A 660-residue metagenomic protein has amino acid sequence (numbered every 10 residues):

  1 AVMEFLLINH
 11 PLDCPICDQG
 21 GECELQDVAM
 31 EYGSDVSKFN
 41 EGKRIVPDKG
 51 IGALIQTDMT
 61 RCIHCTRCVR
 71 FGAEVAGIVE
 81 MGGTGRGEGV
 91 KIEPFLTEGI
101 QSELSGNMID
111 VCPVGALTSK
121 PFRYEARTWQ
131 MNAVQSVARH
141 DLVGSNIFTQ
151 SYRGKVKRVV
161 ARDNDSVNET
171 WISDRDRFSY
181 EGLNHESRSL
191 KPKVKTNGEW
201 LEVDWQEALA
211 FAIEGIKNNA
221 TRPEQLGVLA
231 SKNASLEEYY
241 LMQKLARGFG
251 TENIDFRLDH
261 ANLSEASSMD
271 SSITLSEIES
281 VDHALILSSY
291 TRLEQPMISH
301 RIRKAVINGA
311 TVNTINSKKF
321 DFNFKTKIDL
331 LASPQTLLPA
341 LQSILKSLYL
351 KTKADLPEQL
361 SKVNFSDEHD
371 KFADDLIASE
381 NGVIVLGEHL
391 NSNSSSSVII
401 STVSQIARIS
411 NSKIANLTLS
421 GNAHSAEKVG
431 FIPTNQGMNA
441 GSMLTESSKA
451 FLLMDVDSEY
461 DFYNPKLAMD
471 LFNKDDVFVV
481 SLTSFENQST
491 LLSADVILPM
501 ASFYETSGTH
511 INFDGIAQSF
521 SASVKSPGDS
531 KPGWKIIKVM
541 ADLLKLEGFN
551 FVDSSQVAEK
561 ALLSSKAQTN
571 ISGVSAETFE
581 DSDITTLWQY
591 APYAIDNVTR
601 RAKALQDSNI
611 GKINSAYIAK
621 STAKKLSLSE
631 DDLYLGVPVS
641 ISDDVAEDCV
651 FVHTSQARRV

Functional and structural regions predicted by a protein language model:
A1-A354, L546, K612-N614, S621-K625 (+3 more regions): N-terminal export/assembly segments and adjacent metallocofactor-ligating motifs of anaerobic energy-metabolism
G89, E125-N132, S231-N233, A261-L263 (+4 more regions): A glycine-rich phosphate-binding loop feature that marks nucleotide/adenosyl-phosphate handling sites
Q243, S280-D282, I286, R292-D321 (+5 more regions): A cross-kingdom feature strongest in bacterial/archaeal respiratory oxidoreductases
F249-G250, N308, F324-T326, T402 (+3 more regions): Short, structured coil segments at secondary-structure junctions
H260-L275, D367-E368, V429-L444: A short, well-structured beta->alpha microelement
S317-K318, F324-A354, S396-S401, Q405 (+4 more regions): Short alpha-helices
K327-L331, L338-L390: Phosphate/pyrophosphate-binding active-site segments
G382-T445, L587: A glycine-rich, hydrophobic/aromatic-adjacent loop/helix-cap motif
